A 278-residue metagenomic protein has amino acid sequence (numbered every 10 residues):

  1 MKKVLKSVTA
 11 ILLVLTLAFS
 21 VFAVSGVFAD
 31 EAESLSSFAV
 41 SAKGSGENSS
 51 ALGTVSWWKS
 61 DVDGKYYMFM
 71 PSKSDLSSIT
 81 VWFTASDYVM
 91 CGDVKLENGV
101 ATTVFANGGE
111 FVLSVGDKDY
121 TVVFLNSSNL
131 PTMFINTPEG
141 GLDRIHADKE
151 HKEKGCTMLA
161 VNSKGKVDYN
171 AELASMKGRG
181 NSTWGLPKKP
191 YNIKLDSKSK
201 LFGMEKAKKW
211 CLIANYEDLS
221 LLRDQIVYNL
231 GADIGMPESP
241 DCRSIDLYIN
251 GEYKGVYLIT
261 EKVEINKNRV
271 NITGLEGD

Functional and structural regions predicted by a protein language model:
M1-V4: N-terminal secretory signal peptides that target proteins for export/translocation
K6-V21: Sec-dependent N-terminal signal peptides
A18-A32: Sec-dependent signal peptide cleavage junction
A29-D278: Phosphate/dinucleotide-binding and metal-coordinating scaffold of catalytic cores in nucleotide-dependent enzymes
